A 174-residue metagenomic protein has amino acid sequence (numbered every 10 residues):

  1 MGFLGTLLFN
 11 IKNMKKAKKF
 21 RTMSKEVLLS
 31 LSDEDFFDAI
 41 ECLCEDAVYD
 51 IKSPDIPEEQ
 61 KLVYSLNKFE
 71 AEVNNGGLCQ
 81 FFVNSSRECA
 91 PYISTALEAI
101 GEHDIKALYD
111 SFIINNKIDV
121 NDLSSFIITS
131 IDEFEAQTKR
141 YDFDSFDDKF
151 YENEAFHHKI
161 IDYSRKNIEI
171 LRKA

Functional and structural regions predicted by a protein language model:
G5-N75, C79-A90, A96-A174: Extended, alpha-helix-rich binding/interface surfaces that flank or overlap catalytic cores and mediate recognition
